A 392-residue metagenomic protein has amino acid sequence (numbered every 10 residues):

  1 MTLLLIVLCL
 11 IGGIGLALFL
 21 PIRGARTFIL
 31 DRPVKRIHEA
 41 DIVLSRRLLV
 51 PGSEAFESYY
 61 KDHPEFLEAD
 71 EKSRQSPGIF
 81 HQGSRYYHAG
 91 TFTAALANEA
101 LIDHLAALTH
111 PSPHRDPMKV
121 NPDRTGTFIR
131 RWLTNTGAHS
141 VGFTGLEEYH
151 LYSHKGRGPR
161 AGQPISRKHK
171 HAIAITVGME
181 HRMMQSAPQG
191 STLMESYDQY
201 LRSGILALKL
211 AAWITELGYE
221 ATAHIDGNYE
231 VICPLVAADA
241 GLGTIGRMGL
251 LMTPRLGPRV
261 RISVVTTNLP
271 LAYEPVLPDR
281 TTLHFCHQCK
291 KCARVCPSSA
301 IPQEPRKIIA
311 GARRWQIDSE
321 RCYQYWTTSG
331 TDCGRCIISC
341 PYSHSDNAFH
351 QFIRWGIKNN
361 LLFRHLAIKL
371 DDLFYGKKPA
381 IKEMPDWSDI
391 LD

Functional and structural regions predicted by a protein language model:
T2-R182: Non-catalytic, usually N-terminal nucleic-acid engagement modules in DNA/RNA processing proteins
T2-V7, G13-G15, T27-H38, L44 (+1 more regions): Flanking helices and flexible, charged tails adjoining ferredoxin-like Fe-S electron-transfer domains in multi-subunit
L3-L10, L16-L20, L30, L44 (+23 more regions): Generic detector of leucine side chains in alpha-helical contexts
D31, D41, D62, D70 (+12 more regions): Acidic-enriched, low-complexity/disordered segments with a strong bias for Aspartate over Glutamate
K35, K61, K72, K119 (+9 more regions): Context-gated lysine
S53, N121, T125, I205 (+2 more regions): Intrinsic-disorder/low-complexity, polar/charged segments
H139-N360: Catalytic cores of enzyme domains
